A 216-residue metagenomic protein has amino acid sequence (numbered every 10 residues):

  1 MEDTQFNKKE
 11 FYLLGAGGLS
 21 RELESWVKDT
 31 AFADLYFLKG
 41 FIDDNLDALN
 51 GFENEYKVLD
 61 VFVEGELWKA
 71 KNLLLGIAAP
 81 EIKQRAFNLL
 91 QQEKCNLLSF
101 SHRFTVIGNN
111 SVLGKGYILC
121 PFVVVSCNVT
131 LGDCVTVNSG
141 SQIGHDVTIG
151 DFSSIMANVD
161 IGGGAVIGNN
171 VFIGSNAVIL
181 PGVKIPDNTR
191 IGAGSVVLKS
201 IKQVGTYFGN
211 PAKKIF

Functional and structural regions predicted by a protein language model:
M1-N50: Hydrophobic, well-ordered beta-alpha structural blocks that scaffold small-molecule cofactor pockets
G15, L74-A78, P181: Small/polar loops that bind or transfer phosphate-bearing groups
G18-R21, E81-I82, V112, V196: Short alpha-helical
E24-W26, R85-L89, L131, Q203: Short amphipathic alpha-helical segments
K39, K71-N72, K115, N169: Conserved acidic residues
L46-V106: Phosphate-bearing ligand-interacting subdomains that bind or position ATP/ADP/UDP/GDP/NAD(P) or nucleotide-linked
S99-I215: Structural signal for interior beta-strand "rungs" in well-ordered beta-sheet cores of soluble enzyme domains
